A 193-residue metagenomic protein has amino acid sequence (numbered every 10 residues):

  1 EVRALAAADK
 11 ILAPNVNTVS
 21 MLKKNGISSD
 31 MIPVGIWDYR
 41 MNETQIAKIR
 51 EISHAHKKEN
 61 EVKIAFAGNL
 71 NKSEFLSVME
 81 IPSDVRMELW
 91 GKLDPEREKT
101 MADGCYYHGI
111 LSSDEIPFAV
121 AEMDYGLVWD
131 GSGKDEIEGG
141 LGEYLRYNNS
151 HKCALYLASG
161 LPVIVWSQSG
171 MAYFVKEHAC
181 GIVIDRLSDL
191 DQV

Functional and structural regions predicted by a protein language model:
V2-M31, E43, S169, Y173-F174: A short, active-site helix/loop in glycosyltransferases that binds the activated sugar's phosphate group
D9-K10, Y125, P162, C180: Well-ordered beta-strand positions
A13, V165-W166, I184: Short beta-strand scaffold positions
N17-S20, N71, V163, G170-M171 (+1 more regions): Alpha-helix capping/helix-boundary segments
Y39-E122: Conserved catalytic-core segment of nucleotide-activated headgroup transferases in glycan assembly
D114-S159, V165-Y173: Nucleotide-sugar-dependent
A172-I182: Acidic, glycine-centered active-site loop in nucleotide-sugar glycosyltransferases
I182-S188: Conserved acidic donor-binding segment of nucleotide-sugar-dependent glycosyltransferases
